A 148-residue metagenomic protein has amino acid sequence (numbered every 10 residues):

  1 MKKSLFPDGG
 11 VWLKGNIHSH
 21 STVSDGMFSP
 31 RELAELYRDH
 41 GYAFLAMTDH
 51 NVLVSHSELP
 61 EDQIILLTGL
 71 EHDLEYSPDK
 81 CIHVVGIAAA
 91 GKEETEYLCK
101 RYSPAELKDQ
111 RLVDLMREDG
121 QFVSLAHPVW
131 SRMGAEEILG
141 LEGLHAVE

Functional and structural regions predicted by a protein language model:
K2-A126, M133-L144, E148: A metal-dependent hydrolase metal-coordination microenvironment
